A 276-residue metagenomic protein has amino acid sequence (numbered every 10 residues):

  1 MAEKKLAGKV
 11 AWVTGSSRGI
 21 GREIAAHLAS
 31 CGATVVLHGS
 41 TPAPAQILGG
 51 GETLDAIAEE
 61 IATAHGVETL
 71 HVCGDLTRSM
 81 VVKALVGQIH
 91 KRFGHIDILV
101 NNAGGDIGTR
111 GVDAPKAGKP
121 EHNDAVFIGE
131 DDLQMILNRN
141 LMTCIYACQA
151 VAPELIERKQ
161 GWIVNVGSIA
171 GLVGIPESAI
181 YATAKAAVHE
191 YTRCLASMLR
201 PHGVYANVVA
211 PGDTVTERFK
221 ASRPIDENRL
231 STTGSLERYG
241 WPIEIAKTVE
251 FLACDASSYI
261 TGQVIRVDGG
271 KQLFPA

Functional and structural regions predicted by a protein language model:
M1-F93, D106-F127, D131-D132: Short-chain dehydrogenase/reductase
A2, V173, V249-E250, T261-A276: Short C-terminal tail/terminal secondary-structure segment of NAD(P)H-dependent dehydrogenase/reductase domains
G105, G118-I145, Q160, V164 (+2 more regions): Catalytic Tyr-X3-Lys loop
C148, A184, T192: Active-site helix of classical SDR
P153, S197-M198, S258: Alpha-helical segment proximal to the catalytic Tyr-Lys
S168: Residue(s) in the substrate-gating loop at a strand-loop-helix junction that position the organic substrate next
R200, Y205, I260-G262: Short, small/polar-rich loop/turn modules that mediate ligand/substrate recognition or access, typified
G234-I245, A256: A conserved structural motif in NAD(P)-dependent oxidoreductases
